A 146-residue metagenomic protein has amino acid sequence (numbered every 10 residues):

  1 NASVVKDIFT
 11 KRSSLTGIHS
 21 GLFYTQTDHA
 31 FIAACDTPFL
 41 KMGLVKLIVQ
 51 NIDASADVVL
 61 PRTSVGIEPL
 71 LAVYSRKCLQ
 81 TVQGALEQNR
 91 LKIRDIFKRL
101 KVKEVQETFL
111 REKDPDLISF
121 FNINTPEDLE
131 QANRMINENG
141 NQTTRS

Functional and structural regions predicted by a protein language model:
N1-R90, D95-S119, E130-G140: Nucleotide and nucleotide-moiety/phosphate-recognizing core
F97, R145-S146: A eukaryote-biased feature capturing mid-to-C-terminal, repeat/solenoid-rich segments of large proteins, strongly
